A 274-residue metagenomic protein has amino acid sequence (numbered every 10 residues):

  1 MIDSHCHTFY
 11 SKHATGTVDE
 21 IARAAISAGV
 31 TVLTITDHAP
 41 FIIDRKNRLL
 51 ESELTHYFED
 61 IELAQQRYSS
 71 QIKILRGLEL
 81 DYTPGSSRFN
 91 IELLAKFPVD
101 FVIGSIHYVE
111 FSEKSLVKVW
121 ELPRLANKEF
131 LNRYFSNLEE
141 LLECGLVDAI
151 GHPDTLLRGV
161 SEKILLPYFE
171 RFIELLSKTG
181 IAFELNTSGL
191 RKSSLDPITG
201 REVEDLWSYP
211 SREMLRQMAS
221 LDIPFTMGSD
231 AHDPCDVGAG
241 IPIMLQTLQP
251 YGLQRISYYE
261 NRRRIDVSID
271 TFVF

Functional and structural regions predicted by a protein language model:
M1-P84, E92-K96, G159, K163-F172 (+4 more regions): An N-terminally biased module of ancient metal coordination in phosphate/nucleic-acid-related enzymes
M1-T8, V18, F111, L146-V147 (+1 more regions): Charged catalytic cores and adjacent phosphate/nucleic-acid-binding surfaces used for phosphate/nucleic-acid chemistry
T17, E53-H56, R133, L206-P210: Short secondary-structure boundary/capping elements
T31-V32, D100, D148, Q254: Short acidic/polar active-site loop segments enriched in Thr and Asp
N47, S52-G180, E184, P197 (+1 more regions): Extended substrate/RNA-proximal surfaces in nucleic-acid metabolism proteins
